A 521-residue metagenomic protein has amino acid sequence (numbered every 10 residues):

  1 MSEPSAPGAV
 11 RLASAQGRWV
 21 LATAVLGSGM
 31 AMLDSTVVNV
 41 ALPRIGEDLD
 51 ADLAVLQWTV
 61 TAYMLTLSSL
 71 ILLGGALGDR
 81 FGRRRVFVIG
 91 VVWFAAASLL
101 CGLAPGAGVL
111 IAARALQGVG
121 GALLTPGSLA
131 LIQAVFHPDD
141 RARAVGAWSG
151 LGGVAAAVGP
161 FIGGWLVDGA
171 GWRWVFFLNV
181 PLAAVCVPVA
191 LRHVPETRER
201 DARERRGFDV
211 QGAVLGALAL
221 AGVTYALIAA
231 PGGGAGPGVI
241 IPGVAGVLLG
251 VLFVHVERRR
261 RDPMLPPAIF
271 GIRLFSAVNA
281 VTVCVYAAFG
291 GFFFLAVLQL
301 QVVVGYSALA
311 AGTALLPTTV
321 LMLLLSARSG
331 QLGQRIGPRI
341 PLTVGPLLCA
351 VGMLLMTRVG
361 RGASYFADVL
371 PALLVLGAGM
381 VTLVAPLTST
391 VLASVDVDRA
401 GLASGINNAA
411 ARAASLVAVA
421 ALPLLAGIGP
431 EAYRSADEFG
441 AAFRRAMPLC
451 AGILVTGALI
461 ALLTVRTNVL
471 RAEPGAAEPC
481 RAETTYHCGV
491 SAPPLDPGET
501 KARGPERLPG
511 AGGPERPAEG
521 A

Functional and structural regions predicted by a protein language model:
M1-Q16, R198-E204, T464-A521: Intrinsic disorder in cytosolic terminal tails and internal cytosolic loops of multi-pass membrane transporters
S2-H193, S329, I336, L342 (+2 more regions): Transmembrane-helix bundle of Major Facilitator Superfamily
G8-A15, A51-A54, R85, P105-G108 (+7 more regions): Juxtamembrane loop-transmembrane helix junctions in multi-pass integral membrane proteins, especially the extracellular
R18-V40, L53, S128, Q211 (+5 more regions): 12-transmembrane solute porter fold
G106, D168-G169, L191-R200, G232-G233 (+6 more regions): Transmembrane helix-loop junctions in multipass membrane proteins, especially transporters and channels
G150, V154-A170, A221, Y225 (+1 more regions): A gly/Pro-rich, aromatic-decorated transmembrane alpha-helix motif that marks the paired, flexible gating helices
D168-T282, A288, Y306, A314 (+4 more regions): Hydrophobic transmembrane-helix bundles of small-molecule transporters
